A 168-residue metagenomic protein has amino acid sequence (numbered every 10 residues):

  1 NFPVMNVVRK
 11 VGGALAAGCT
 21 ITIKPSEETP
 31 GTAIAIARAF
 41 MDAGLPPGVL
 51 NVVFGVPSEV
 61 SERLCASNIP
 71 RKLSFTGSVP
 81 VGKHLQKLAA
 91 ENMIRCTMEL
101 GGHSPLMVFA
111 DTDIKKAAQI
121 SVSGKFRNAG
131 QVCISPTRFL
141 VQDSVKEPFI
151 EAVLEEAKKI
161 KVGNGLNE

Functional and structural regions predicted by a protein language model:
N1-K116: Rossmann-like NAD(P) dinucleotide-binding subdomain of oxidoreductase/dehydrogenase enzymes
P80-E168: ALDH superfamily catalytic-core signature
